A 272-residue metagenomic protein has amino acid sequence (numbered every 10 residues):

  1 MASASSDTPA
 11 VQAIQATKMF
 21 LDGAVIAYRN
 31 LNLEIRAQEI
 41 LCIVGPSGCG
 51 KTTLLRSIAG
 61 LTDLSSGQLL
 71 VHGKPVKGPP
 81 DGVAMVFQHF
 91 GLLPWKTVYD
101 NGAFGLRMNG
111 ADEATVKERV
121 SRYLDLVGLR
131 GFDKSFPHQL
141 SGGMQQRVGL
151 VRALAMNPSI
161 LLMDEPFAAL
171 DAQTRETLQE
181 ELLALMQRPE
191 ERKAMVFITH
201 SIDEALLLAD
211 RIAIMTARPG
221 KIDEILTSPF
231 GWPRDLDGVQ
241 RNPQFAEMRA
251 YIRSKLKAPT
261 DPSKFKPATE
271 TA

Functional and structural regions predicted by a protein language model:
V44-P46: The feature captures the beta-strand-to-loop junction immediately N-terminal to the Walker
A59: Helix-to-loop junction immediately C-terminal to a conserved catalytic motif
G67-P79: Conserved ABC transporter NBD signature motif
K96-A103: Short coil-to-helix segment of the ABC ATPase nucleotide-binding domain corresponding to the Q-loop/switch region
R107, A114-F132, A184: Conserved ABC ATPase "signature" region
F136-L140, M144: Conserved ABC ATPase signature
A155-S159: A short, proline-enriched helix->beta-strand linker immediately N-terminal to the Walker B motif in ABC-type P-loop
